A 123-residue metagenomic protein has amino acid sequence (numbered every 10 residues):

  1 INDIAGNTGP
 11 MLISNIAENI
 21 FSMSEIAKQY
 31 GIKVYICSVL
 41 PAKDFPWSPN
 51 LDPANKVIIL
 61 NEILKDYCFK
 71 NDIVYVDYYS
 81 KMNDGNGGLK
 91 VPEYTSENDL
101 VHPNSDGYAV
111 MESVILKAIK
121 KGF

Functional and structural regions predicted by a protein language model:
I1-A17, L40-P46: Oxyanion-hole/transition-state-stabilizing segment in secreted/luminal serine hydrolases and related acyltransferases
A5, G9, M23, E97-L100: Generic anion/oxyanion-binding catalytic loop in active/binding sites
L12-F21, A54-L60: Charged helix-capping and loop-helix junction motifs
F21-K28: Surface-exposed amphipathic alpha-helices with a cationic face
Q29-K33, I73: A short helix->loop->beta-strand "cap" motif at the edges of active sites that frequently abuts
I36-S38: Structural beta-sheet core signal
L40-F123: Catalytic His-Asp segment of secreted/periplasmic serine-dependent ester chemistry enzymes
